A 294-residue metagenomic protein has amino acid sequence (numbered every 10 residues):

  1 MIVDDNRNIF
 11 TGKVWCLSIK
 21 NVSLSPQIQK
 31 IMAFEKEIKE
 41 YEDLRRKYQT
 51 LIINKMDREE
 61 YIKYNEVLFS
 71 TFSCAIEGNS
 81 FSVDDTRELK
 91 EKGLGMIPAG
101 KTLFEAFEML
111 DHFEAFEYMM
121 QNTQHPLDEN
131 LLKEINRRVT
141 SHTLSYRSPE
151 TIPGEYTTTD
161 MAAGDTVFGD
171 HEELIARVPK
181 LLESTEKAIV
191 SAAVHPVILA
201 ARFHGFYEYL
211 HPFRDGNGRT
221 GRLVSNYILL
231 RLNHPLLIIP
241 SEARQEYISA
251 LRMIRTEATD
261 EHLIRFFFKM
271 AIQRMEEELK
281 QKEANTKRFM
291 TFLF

Functional and structural regions predicted by a protein language model:
V3-D215, R219-F294: FIC/Doc superfamily catalytic core
